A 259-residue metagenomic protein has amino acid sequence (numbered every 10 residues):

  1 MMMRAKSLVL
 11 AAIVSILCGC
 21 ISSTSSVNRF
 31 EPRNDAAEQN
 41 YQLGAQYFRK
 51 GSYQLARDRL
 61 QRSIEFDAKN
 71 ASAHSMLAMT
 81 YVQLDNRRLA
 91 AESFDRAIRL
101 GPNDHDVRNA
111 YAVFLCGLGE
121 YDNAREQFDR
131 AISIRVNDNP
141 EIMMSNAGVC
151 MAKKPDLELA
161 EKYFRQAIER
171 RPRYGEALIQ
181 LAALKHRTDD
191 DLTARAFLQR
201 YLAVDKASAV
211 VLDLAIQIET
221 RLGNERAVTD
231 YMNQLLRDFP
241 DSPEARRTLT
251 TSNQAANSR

Functional and structural regions predicted by a protein language model:
V14-A36, S258: Bacterial Sec signal peptide processing site at the extreme N-terminus
V27-N28, D205-R259: Terminal, low-structured helical/coil segments at or just beyond the last alpha-helical repeat
P32, F66, L100-G101, I134-V136 (+3 more regions): Structural marker of alpha-solenoid helical repeat scaffolds
A36, N70, D104, D138-P140 (+3 more regions): Residue-level recognition of tetratricopeptide repeat
Q42, M76, A110, M144-N146 (+3 more regions): Canonical tetratricopeptide repeat
R49, Q83-L84, G117-L118, C150-K153 (+4 more regions): Register position in tetratricopeptide repeats
